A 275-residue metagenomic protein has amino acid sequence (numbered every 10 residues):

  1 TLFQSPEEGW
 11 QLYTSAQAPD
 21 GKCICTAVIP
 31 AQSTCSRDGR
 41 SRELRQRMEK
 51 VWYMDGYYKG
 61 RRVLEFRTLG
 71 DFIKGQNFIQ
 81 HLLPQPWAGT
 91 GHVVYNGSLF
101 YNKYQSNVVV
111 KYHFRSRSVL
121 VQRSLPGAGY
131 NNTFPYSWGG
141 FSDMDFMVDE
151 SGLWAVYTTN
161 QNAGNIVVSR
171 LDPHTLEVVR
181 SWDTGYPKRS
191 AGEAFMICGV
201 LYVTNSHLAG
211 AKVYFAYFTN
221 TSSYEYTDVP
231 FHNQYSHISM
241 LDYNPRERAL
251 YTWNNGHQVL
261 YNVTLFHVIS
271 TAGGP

Functional and structural regions predicted by a protein language model:
T1-Q85, K103-G127: Beta-propeller domains
E43-R61, T90-K111, D145-M147, S151-Q161 (+4 more regions): Short beta-strand elements that form the blades of beta-propeller/WD-repeat-like and other beta-sheet-rich scaffold
K59-T68, S106-H113, Q161-R170, A209-F218 (+1 more regions): Structural motif
D71-N77, R117-V121, H174-R180, T221-T227 (+1 more regions): Beta-strand initiation motifs
Q80-Q85, R123-A128, F134-G139, W182-P187 (+1 more regions): Surface loop/turn motifs at the tips and blade-to-blade linkers of beta-strand repeat domains
S98-V178: Amphipathic alpha-helical interface segments within eukaryotic helical scaffold and small GTPase-regulatory domains
R180-A191, T221-P245: Conserved blade-ending motifs and adjacent loop-strand segments that build the rim/top face of beta-propeller domains
P187-T219: Loop/turn-rich, solvent-exposed surfaces of beta-rich toroidal or solenoidal domains
